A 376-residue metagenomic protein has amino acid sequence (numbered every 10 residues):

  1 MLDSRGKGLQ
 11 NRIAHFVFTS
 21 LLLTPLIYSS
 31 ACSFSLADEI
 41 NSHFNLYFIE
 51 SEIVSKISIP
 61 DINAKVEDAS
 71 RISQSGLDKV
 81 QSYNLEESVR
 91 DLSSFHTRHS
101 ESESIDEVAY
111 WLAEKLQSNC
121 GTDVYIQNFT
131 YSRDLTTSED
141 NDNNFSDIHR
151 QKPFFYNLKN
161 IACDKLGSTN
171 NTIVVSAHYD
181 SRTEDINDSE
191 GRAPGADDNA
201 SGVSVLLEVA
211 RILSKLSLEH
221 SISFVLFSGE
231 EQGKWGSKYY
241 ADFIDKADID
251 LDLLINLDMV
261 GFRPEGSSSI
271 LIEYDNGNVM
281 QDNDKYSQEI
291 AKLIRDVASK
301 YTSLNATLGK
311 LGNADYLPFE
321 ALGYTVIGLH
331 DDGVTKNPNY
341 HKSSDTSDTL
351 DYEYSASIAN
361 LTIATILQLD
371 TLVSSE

Functional and structural regions predicted by a protein language model:
I49-D106, L253, K336-D345: N-terminal capping segment at the start of a domain
R71-K79, S93-S104, D147-K152, D188-N199 (+5 more regions): Second-shell loop/turn segments in exported
I72-S75, N84-D91, E103-K115, S201-E208 (+8 more regions): Extracytoplasmic/secreted proteins, especially bacterial periplasmic and envelope-associated proteins
L85-S93, Y125-Q127, N160-D164, T172-S176 (+8 more regions): Structural recognition of the beta-strand scaffold that forms the well-ordered cores of secreted hydrolase catalytic
E87-K165: A non-catalytic alpha/beta surface segment that caps or lines the substrate-entry region of metallo-dependent hydrolase
S88, S93, K115, N119-T122 (+2 more regions): Catalytic-core environment of secreted peptidases
N128, L135-T137, E265-E376: Active-site-adjacent substrate-binding region of metalloamidase/peptidase-like peptide-processing proteins
N157, S189-K285: Acidic/histidine-rich catalytic neighborhood of metal-dependent amide-processing enzymes
